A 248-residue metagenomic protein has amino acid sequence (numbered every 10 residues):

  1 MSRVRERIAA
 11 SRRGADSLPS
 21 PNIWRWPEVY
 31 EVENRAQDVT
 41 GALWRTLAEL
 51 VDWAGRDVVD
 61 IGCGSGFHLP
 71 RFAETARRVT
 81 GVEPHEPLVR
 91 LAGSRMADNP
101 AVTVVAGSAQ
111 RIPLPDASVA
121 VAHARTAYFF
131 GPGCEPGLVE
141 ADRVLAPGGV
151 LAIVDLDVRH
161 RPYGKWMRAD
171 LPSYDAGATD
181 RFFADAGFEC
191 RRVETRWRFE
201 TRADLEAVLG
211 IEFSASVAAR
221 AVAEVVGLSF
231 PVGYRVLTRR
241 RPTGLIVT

Functional and structural regions predicted by a protein language model:
M1-R56, F67-R71, E212: Conserved class I S-adenosyl-L-methionine
R56, R77, A120: Conserved acidic residues
V59, G64-R111: Class I SAM-dependent methyltransferase SAM/SAH-binding core
S65, A184, E189-T248: Conserved Class I S-adenosyl-L-methionine
Q110-V121: A short acidic, Gly/Pro-enriched loop at the edge of an enzyme's catalytic core that lines a small-molecule cofactor
A120-C134: A short SAM/SAH-binding and catalytic strip from SAM-dependent methyltransferases
E135-P147: A short glycine-rich, Lys/Arg-flanked "PGG" loop and its adjoining helix->strand segment in the class I
V150-D180: Conserved class I S-adenosyl-L-methionine
